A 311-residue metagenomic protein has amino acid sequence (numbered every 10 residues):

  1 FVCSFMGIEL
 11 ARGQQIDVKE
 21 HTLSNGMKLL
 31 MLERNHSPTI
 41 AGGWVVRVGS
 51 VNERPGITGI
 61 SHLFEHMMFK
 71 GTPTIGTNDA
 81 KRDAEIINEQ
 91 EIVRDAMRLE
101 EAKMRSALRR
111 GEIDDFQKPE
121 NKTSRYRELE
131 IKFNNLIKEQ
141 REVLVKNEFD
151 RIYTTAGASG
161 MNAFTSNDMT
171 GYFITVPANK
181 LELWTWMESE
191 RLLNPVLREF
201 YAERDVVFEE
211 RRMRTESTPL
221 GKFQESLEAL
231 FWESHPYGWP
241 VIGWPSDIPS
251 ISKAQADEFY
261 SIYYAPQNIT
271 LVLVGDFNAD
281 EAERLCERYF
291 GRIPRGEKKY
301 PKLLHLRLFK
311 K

Functional and structural regions predicted by a protein language model:
F1-G7: Bacterial N-terminal signal peptides
G7-N52, T77-N179, M213-N268, R292-K311: Non-catalytic beta-strand/loop surface segments
G49-R54, T74, N194, A279-D280: Short beta-strands and strand-coil junctions in structured, solvent-facing domains, enriched
T58-K70: Active-site recognition of the HExxH zinc-binding catalytic motif
S61, K146, T185, Y201-R204 (+3 more regions): Hydrophobic face of alpha-helices
G71-T74, R109, I174-E203: M16/insulysin-pitrilysin zinc metalloprotease superfamily fold
L197, R204-D205, R212, Q224 (+1 more regions): Non-catalytic, conformational "gating/processing" segments within enzyme and secreted inhibitor domains
